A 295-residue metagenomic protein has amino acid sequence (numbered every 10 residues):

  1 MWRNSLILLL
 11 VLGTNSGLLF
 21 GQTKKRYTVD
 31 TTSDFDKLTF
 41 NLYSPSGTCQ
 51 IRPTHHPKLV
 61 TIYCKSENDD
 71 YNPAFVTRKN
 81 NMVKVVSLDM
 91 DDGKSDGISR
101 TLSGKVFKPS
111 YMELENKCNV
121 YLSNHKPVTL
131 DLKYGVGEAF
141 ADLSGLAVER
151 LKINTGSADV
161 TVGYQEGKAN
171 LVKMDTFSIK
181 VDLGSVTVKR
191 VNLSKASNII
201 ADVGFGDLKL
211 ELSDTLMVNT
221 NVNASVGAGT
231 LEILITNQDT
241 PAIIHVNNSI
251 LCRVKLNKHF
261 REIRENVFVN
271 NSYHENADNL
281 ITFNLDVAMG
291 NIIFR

Functional and structural regions predicted by a protein language model:
M1-K25: Bacterial Sec-dependent N-terminal signal peptides
T23-T32, H55, T61-S66, D70-F75 (+4 more regions): Short, surface-exposed interaction patches in beta-rich subdomains that mediate adhesion/assembly near membranes
D30-H56: N-terminal targeting signals for Sec/Tat export/insertion, comprising classic cleavable signal peptides
D36-L38, K58, K84, N116 (+5 more regions): Envelope-exposed proteins and targeting segments
R78-V83, D92, S99-R100, N119-V120 (+1 more regions): Pepsin/retropepsin-fold aspartyl endopeptidases
S95-Y121: Extended Gly/Ser/Thr-rich low-complexity repeat segments, especially those forming or decorating extracellular
L122-H125, T129-M174: Right-handed parallel beta-helix
